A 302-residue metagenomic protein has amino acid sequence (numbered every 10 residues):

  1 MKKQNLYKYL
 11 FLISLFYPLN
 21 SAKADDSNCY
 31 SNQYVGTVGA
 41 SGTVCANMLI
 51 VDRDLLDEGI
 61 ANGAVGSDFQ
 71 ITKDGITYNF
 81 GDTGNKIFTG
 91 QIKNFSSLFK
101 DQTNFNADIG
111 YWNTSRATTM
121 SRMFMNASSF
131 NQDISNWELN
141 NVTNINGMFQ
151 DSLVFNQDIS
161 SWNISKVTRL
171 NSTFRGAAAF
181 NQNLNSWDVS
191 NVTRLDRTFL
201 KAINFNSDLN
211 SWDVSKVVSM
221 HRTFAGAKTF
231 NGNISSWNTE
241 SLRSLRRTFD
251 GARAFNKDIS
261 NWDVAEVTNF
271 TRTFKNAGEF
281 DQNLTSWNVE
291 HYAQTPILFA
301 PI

Functional and structural regions predicted by a protein language model:
K2-L10: Bacterial N-terminal signal peptides that target proteins for export
K3, L19-S21: Primarily extracellular surface-attachment and macromolecule-engagement regions
Y9-P18: Bacterial N-terminal signal peptides
A22-I302: Negatively charged
